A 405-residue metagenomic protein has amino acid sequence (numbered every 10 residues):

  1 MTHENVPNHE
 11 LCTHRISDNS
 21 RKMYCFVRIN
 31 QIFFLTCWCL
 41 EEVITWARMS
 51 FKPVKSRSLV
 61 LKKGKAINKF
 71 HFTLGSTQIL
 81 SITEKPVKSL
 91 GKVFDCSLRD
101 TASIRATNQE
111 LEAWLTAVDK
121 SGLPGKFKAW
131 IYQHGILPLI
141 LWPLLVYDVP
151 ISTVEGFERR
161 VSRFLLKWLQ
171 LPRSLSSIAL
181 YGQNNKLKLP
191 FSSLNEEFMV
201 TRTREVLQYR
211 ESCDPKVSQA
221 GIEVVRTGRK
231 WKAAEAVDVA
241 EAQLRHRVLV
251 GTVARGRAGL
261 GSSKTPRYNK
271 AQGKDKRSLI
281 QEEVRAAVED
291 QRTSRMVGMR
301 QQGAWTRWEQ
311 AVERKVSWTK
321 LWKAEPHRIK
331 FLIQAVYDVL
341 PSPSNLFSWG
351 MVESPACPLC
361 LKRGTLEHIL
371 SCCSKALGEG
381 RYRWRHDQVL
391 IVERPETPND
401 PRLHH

Functional and structural regions predicted by a protein language model:
M1-R28: Active-site palm subdomain of RNA-directed nucleic acid polymerases
N19-W46, K62-K63, C96-L98: Catalytic palm subdomain of template-directed nucleic-acid polymerases, centered on the conserved carboxylate motif
R21-M23, I44, S58, G91 (+9 more regions): Mobile genetic element proteins and their domesticated derivatives, centered on retroelements and DNA transposons
W38, S50-K85: Short, conserved micro-motifs composed of acidic
S76-V149, L207-Q219: Basic, alpha-helical interaction scaffolds
F157, Q170-N345, V352: Extended C-terminal regions of large enzymes
V339-W349, P398-H405: A short acidic/basic microdomain associated with nuclease active sites
S348-P395: Short Cys/His-based metal-binding microdomains
